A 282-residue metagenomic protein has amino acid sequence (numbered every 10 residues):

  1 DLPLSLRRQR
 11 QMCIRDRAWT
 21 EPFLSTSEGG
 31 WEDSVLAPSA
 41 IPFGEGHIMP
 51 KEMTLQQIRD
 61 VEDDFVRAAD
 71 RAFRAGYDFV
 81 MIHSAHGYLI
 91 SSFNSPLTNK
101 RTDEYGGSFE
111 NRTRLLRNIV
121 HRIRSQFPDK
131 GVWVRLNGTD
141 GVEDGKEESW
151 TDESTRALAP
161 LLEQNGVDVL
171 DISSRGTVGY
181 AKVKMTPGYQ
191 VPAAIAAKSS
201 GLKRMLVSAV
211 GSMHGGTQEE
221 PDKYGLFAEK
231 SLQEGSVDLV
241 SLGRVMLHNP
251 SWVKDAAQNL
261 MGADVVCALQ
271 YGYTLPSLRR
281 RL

Functional and structural regions predicted by a protein language model:
D1-L2: Short, exposed "boundary/linker" segments that immediately precede the start of a downstream structural module
R8-Q11, R15-L282: Flavin-dependent oxidoreductase catalytic cores
